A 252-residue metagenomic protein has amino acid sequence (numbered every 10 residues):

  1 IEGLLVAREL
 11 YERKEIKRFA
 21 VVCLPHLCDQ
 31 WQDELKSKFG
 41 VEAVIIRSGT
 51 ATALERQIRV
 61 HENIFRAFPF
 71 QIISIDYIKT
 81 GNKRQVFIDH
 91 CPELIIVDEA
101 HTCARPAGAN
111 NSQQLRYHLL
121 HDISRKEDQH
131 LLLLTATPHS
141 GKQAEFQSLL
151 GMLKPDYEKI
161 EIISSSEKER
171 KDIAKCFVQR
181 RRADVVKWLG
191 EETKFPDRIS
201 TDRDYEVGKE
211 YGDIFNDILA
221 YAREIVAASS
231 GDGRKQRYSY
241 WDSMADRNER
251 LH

Functional and structural regions predicted by a protein language model:
E2, E15-K38, S140: Conserved Walker A/P-loop ATP-binding site and its immediately adjacent core in helicase/helicase-like ATPase domains
E2-A7, L27, W31, L149 (+1 more regions): Structural preference for long, well-ordered alpha-helical segments in enzyme cores
E2-E15, H121-I123: Walker A/P-loop NTP-binding motif
L10-K17, L153-E158: Post-Walker A helix-loop "phosphate-sensing" segment adjacent to the P-loop in P-loop NTPases
L27-A53, L153-D156: Conserved helix-turn-beta segment of the N-terminal RecA-like "Helicase ATP-binding" lobe in SF1/SF2 helicases
I46-R56, I75-T80: Conserved helicase motor
V60-H61, A67, I72-P92, A107-Q129 (+2 more regions): Inter-lobe coupling linker of SF2 helicases/translocases
D98-E99: Walker B catalytic acidic pair
